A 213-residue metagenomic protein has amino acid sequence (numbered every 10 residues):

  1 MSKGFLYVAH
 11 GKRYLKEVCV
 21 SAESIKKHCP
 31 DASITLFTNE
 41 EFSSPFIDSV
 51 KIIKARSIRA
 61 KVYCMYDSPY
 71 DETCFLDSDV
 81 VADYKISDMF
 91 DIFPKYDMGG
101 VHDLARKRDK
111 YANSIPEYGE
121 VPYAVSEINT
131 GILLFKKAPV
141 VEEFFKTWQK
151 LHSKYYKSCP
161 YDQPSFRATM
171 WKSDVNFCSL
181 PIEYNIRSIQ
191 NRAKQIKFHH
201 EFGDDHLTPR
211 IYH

Functional and structural regions predicted by a protein language model:
M1-H213: Glycosyltransferase catalytic domains, chiefly GT-A lineage
